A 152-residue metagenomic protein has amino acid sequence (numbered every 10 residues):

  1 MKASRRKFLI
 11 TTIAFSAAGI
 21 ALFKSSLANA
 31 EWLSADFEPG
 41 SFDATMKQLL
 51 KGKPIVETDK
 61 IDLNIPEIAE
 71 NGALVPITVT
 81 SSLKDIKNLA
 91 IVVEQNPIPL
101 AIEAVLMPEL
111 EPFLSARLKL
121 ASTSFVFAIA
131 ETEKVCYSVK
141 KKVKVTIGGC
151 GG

Functional and structural regions predicted by a protein language model:
M1-S16: N-terminal secretory signal peptides and thylakoid transit peptides that target proteins across membranes
L22-K60: C-terminal segment of N-terminal export signals and the immediately downstream linker at the start of the mature
E70-P76: Short coil/turn motif common to extracellular beta-sandwich-like domains
P76-S82: Short edge beta-strand/loop segments characteristic of extracellular beta-sandwich folds
Q95-L120: An anionic, turn-rich surface loop/hairpin at beta-sheet edges that serves as a generic interaction/coordination patch
A121-F125: Extracellular Ig-like/FN3 beta-sandwich strand-entry sites
S138-V143: Edge beta-strands of extracellular beta-sandwich domains
